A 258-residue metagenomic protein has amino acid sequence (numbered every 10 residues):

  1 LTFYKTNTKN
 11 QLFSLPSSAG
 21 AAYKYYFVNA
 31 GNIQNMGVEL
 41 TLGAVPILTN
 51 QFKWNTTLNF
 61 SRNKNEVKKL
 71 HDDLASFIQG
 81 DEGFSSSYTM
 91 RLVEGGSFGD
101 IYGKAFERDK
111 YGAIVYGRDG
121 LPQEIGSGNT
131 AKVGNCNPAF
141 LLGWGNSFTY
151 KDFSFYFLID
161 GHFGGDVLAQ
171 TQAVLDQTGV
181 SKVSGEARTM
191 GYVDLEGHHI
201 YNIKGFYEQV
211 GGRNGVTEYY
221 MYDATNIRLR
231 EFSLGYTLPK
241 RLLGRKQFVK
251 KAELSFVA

Functional and structural regions predicted by a protein language model:
L1-F3, V38-P46, W54-R62, L142-F148 (+3 more regions): Membrane-embedded beta-strands that build the outer-membrane beta-barrel scaffold
F3-K9, K24, Q34-V38, F60-E66 (+3 more regions): Transmembrane beta-barrel architecture of outer-membrane proteins
K5-A19, N29-G31: Flexible glycine/proline-rich, aromatic-decorated loop/lid segments
Q11-L15, W54, R62-G80, G165-M190: Outer-membrane beta-barrel and related beta-rich outer-membrane complex signature in Gram-negative bacteria
L15-Y25, D119-G128, K204-E218: Flexible, solvent-exposed coil segments and beta strand-coil junctions, predominantly the extracellular/periplasmic
Y26-A30, P46, E218-T225: Short, polar/charged loop or turn motifs at beta-strand boundaries
V28-G31, V45-C136: Conserved small-residue
H162-L254, A258: Extracytoplasmic gating/loop element in the C-terminal half of outer-membrane beta-barrel translocons and assembly
